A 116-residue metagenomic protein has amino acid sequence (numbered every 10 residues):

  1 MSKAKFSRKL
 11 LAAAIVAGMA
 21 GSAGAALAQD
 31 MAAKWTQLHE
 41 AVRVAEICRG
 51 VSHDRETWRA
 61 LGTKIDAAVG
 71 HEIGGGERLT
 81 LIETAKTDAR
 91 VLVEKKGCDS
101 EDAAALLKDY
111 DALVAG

Functional and structural regions predicted by a protein language model:
S2, A26-Q29: Compositionally biased, disordered extreme N-termini, encompassing classical targeting presequences
S2-A12: Bacterial N-terminal signal peptides that target proteins for export
A12, A20-A25: N-terminal signal peptide c-region/cleavage motif recognized by signal peptidases
I15: Expand to "…catalyze enediolate/carbanion chemistry for C-C bond making/breaking, isomerization, decarboxylation
M19-A20, G97: N-terminal regions of proteins, emphasizing targeting and processing segments when present
Q29-G75: Short N-proximal segments of mature Sec-exported proteins
E56-G116: Compact alpha-helical subdomains of small soluble proteins
